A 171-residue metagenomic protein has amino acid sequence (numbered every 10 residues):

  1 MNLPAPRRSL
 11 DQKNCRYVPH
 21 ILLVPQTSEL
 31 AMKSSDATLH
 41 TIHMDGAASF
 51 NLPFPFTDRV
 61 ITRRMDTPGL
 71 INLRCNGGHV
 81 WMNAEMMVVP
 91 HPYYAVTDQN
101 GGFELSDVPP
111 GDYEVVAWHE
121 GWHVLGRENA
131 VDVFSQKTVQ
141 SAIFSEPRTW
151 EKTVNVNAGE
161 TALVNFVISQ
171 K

Functional and structural regions predicted by a protein language model:
M1-K171: Extracytoplasmic copper-binding redox domains, predominantly the cupredoxin/blue-copper superfamily
